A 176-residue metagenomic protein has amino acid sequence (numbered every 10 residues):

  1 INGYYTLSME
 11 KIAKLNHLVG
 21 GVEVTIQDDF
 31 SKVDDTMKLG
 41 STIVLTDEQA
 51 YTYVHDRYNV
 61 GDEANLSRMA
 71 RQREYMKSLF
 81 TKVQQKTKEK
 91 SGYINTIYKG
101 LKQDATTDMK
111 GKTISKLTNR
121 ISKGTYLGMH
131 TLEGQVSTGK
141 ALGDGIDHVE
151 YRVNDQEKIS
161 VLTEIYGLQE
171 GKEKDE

Functional and structural regions predicted by a protein language model:
I1-G3, K38-G40, Y58-S67, F80-K88 (+2 more regions): Second-shell loop/turn segments in exported
I1-N2, L7-V22, Q27, R57 (+5 more regions): Structured segments of extracytoplasmic/periplasmic soluble domains in secreted or envelope-associated proteins
N2-G3, Q49-Y51, G124, V149: Intrinsically disordered, low-complexity segments enriched in small/polar residues
N2-T6, T52-Y53, G128-T131: Structural recognition of the beta-strand scaffold that forms the well-ordered cores of secreted hydrolase catalytic
S8-L15, A50, R71-Y75, L79 (+4 more regions): Stable alpha-helical elements in mature extracytoplasmic
K11-I94, E173: Flexible, polar/acidic helix-loop-strand segments at domain edges
V33-M37, Y75, T96-G100, S115-T118 (+2 more regions): Short, surface-exposed, charged/polar-biased interaction segments
L45, T106-E176: C-terminal solvent-exposed extensions
